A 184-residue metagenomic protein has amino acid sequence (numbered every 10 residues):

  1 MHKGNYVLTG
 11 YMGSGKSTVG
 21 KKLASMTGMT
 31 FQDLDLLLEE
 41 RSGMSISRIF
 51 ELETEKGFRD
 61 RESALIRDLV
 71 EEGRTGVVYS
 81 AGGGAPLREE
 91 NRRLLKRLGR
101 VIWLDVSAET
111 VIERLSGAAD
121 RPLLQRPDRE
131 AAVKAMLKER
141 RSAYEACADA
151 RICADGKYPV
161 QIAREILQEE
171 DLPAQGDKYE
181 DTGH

Functional and structural regions predicted by a protein language model:
M1-K3, K22, M26, G76 (+1 more regions): NTP-dependent small-molecule kinase module
L8: Hydrophobic anchor at the beta1->P-loop junction of P-loop NTPases
Y11: P-loop (Walker A) phosphate-binding loop of NTP-binding proteins
S14: ATP-binding Walker
S17: Walker A/P-loop
D33-K96, R121: ATP-dependent small-molecule kinase phosphotransfer cores that center on conserved nucleotide phosphate-binding segments
G82-A85, S107-E109, K157: Short glycine-rich anion-binding loops that position phosphate/pyrophosphate groups of nucleotides and phosphorylated
L98-S142: A glycine- and Lys/Arg-enriched "phosphate-lid" helix/loop adjacent to the NTP-binding pocket of small-molecule kinases
